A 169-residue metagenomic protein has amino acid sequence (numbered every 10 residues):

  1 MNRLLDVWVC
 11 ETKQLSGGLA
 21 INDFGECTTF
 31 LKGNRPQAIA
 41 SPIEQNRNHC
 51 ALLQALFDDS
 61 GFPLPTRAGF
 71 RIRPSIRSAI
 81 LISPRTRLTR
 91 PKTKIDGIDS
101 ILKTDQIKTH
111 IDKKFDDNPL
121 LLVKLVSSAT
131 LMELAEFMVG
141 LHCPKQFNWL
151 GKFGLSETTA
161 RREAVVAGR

Functional and structural regions predicted by a protein language model:
N2-C27: Active-site beta-strand-loop-beta-strand hairpin of nuclease catalytic cores that positions key catalytic residues
L4-D6, L31-R169: Surface-exposed interaction regions that form or flank ligand-binding interfaces
